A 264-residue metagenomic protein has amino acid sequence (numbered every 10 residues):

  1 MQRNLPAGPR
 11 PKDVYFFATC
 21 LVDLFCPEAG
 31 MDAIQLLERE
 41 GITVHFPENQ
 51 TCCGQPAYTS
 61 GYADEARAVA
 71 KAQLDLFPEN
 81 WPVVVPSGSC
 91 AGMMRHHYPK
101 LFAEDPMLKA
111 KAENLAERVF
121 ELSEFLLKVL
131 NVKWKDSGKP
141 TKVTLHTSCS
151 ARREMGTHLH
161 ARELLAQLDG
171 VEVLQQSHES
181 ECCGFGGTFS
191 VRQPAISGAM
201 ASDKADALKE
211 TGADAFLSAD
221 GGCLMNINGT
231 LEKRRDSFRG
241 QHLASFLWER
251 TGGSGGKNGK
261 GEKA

Functional and structural regions predicted by a protein language model:
M1-A264: Iron-sulfur cluster-binding electron-transfer modules in prokaryotic oxidoreductases
